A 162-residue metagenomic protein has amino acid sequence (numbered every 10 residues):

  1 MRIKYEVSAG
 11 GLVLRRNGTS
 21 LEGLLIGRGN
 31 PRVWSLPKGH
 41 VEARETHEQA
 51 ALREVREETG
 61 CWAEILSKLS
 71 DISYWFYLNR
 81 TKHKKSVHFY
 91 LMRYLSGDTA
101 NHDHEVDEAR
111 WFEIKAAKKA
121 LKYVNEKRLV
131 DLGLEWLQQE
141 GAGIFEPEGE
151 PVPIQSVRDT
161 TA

Functional and structural regions predicted by a protein language model:
M1-L36: N-terminal strand-loop-strand
R15-S20, K38, E42, R80-T81 (+1 more regions): Short acidic/polar alpha-helix capping motifs at helix-coil junctions
R16, L95, E135: Residue-level marker of positions within ordered structural domains that often coincide with functionally constrained
I26, L66, S70, E105 (+2 more regions): Residue-level detector of alpha-helical recognition elements and their boundaries
H40, A51-R53, K82, W136-Q139 (+1 more regions): Short, charged/polar low-complexity linear motifs in solvent-exposed/disordered segments
V41-R128, D159-A162: Unchanged
K119, V124-A162: Charged phosphate-binding loop/patch that engages nucleotide di/tri-phosphates or the phosphate backbone of nucleic
